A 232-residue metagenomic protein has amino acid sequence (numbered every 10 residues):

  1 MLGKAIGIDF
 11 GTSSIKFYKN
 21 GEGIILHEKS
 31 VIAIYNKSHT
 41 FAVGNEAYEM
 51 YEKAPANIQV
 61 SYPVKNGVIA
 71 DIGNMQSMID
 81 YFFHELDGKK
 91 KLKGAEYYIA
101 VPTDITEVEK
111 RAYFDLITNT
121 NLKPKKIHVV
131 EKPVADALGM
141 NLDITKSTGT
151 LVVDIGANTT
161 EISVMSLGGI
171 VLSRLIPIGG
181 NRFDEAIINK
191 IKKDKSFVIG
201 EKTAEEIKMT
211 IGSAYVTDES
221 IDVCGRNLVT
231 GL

Functional and structural regions predicted by a protein language model:
M1-I155, M165-L232: Nucleotide/phosphate-binding catalytic cleft detector across ATP-hydrolyzing and phosphate-transferring enzymes
